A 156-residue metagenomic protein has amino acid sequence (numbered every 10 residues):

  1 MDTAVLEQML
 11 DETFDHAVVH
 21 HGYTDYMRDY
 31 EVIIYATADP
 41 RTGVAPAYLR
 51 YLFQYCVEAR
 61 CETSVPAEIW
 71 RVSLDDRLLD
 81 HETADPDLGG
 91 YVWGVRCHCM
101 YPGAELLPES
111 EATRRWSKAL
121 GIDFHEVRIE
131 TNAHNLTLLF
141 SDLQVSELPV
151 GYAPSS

Functional and structural regions predicted by a protein language model:
M1-S156: Surface-exposed, interaction-prone regions used to assemble/regulate multi-protein complexes
